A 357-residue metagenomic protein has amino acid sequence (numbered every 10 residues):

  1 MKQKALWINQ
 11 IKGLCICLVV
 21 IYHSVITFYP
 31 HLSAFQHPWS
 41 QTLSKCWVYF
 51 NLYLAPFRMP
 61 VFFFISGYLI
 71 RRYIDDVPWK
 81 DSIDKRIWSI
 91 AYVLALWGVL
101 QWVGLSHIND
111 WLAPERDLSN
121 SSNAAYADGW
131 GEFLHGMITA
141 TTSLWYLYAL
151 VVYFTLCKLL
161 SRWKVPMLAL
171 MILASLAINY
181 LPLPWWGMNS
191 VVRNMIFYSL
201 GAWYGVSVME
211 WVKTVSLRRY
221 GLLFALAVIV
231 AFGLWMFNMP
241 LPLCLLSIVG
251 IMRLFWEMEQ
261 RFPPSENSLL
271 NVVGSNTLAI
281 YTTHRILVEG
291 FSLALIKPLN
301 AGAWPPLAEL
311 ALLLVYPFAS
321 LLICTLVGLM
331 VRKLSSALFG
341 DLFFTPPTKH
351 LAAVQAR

Functional and structural regions predicted by a protein language model:
M1-A174, A301-R357: Membrane-cytosol interface segments of multi-pass membrane proteins, especially ER/Golgi lipid-handling enzymes
K2, Y73-D81, R162-V165, G205-R219 (+2 more regions): Membrane-interface junctions at the ends of membrane-embedded or membrane-associated helices
I21-S24, G98-V99, M171-P184, L223-M236 (+1 more regions): Aromatic-anchored segments of alpha-helical transmembrane domains
F28, W111-N120, I280-L295: Juxtamembrane non-transmembrane "cap" segments at the membrane-aqueous interface of multi-pass membrane proteins
W47-M59, L134-Y148, Y180-L200, A231-M252 (+2 more regions): Interfacial loop-to-helix transition and helix-capping segments at the boundaries of transmembrane helices
Y68-R71, Y153-S161, N194-E210, I248-Q260 (+3 more regions): Hydrophobic transmembrane alpha-helices
V151-A174, L183, W203-L222: Solvent-exposed interhelical
W211-A279, I286, F291-L313: Alpha-helical transmembrane segments and terminal signal-anchor/GPI-anchor hydrophobic tails, characterized by long
